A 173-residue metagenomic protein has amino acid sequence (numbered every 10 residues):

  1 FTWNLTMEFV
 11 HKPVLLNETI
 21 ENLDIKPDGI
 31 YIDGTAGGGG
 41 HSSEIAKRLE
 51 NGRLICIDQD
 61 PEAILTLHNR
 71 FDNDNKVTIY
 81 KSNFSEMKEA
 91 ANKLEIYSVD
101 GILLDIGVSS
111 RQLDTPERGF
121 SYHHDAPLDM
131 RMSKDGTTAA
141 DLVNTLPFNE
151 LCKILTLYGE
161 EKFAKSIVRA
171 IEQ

Functional and structural regions predicted by a protein language model:
W3-Q173: S-adenosyl-L-methionine-dependent methyltransferase catalytic core, i.e., the SAM/SAH-binding region
